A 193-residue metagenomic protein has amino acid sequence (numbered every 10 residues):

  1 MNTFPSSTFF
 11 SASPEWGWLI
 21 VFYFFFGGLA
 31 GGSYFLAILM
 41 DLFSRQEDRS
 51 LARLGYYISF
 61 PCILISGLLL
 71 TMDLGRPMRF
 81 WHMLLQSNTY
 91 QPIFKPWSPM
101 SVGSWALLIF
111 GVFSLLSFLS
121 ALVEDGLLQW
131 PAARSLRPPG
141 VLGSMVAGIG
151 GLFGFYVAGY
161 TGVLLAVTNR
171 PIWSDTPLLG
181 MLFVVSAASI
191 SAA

Functional and structural regions predicted by a protein language model:
M1-I20, G75-M100, S135, T161-L182: Membrane-interface interhelical loops and short amphipathic "cap" helices that link adjacent transmembrane segments
P5, E15-F22, G27-G28, G32 (+2 more regions): An N-terminal structural lobe/cap that precedes and organizes the functional/catalytic core across diverse proteins
A12-L29, S50-G55, Q91-I109, L142-G148 (+1 more regions): Membrane-entry segments of alpha-helical transmembrane domains in multi-pass membrane proteins
F24-L29, F43-Q46, F113-A193: Long, contiguous internal "core" modules enriched in hydrophobic/ aromatic residues
Y34-L51, F80: Membrane-interface helix-loop junction between the first two transmembrane segments
A37, S59-S66, S117, A147 (+1 more regions): A broad, structural surface signal
I65-L128, L165: Membrane-interface helix-loop-helix modules in multi-pass inner-membrane proteins
